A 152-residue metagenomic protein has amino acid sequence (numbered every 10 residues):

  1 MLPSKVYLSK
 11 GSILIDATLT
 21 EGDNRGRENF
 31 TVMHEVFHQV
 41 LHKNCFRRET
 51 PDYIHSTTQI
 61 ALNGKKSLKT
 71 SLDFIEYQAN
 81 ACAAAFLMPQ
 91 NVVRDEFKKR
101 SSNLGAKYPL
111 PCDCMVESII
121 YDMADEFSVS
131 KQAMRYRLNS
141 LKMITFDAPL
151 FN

Functional and structural regions predicted by a protein language model:
M1-N152: Active-site hotspot residues in diverse enzymes, especially metal/ion-binding acidic/histidine motifs
